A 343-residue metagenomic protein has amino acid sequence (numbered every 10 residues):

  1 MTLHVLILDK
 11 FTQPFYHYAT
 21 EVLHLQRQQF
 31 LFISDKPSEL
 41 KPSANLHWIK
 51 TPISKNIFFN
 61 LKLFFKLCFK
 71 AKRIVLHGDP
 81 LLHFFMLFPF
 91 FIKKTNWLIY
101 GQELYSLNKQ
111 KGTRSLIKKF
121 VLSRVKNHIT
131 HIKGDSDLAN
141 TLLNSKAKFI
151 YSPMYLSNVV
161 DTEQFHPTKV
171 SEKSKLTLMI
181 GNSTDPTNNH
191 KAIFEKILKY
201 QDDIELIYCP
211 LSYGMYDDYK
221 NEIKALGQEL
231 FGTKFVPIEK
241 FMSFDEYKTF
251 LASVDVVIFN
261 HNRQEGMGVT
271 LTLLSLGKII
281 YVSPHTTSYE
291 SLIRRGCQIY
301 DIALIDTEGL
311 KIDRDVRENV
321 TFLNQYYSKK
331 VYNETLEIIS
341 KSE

Functional and structural regions predicted by a protein language model:
M1-L40, K199-D202: N-terminal subdomain of nucleotide-sugar transferases
L6-I7, L63-H83, V256: Short N-terminal targeting/anchoring amphipathic segment
K10, E308-E343: A charged, aromatic-enriched C-terminal amphipathic alpha-helix characteristic of glycosyltransferases across folds
F64-F69, K111-H128: Membrane-proximal helix-turn-helix segments that form the acceptor-binding/catalytic region of lipid-linked
R73-V75, P89-K109: Active-site proximal beta-strand in glycosyltransferases
L122-Y151, T162: A short, active-site helix/loop in glycosyltransferases that binds the activated sugar's phosphate group
P167-N188, F194-I197, I207-C209, L336: Conserved donor-binding/catalytic core segment of Leloir-type glycosyltransferases
E222-F241: Nucleotide-activated donor-binding/catalytic signature segment of Leloir-type glycosyltransferases, i.e., the conserved
